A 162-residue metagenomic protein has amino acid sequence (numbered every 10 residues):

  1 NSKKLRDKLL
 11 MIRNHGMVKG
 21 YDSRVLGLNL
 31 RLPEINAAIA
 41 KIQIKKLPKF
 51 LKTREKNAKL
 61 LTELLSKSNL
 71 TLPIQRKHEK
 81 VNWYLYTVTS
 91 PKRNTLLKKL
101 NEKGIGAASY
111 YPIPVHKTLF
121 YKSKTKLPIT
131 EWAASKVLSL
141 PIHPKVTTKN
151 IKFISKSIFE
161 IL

Functional and structural regions predicted by a protein language model:
S2-L162: PLP-dependent aminotransferase class I/II
